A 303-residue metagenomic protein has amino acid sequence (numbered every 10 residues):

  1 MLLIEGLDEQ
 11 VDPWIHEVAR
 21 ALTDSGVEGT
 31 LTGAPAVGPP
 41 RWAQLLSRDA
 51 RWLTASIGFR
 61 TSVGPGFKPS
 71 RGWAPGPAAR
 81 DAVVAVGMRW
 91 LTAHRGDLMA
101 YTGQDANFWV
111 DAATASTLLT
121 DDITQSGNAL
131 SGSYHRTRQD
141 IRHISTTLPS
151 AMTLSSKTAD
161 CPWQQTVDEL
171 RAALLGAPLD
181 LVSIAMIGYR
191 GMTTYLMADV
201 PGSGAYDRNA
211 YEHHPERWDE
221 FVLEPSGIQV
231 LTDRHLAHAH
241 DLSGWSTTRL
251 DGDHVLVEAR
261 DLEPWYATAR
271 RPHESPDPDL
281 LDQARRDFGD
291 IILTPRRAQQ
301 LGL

Functional and structural regions predicted by a protein language model:
M1-R95, R190-L303: C-terminal interaction module
G58-L196: Internal, hydrophobic cores of structured domains that mediate oligomerization or house catalytic pockets within large
